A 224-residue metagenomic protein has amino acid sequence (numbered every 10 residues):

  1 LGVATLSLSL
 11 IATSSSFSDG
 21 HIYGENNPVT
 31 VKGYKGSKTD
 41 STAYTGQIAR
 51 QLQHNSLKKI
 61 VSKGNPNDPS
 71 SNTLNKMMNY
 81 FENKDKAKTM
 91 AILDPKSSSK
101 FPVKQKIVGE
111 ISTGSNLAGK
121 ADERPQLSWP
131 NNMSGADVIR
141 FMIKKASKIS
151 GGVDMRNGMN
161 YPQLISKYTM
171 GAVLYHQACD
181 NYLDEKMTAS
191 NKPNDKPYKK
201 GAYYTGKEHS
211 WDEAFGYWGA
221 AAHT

Functional and structural regions predicted by a protein language model:
L1-I22: Bacterial Sec-dependent N-terminal signal peptides
S16-T224: Mature extracytoplasmic or organellar-lumen-exposed domains after removal of signal/transit peptides
